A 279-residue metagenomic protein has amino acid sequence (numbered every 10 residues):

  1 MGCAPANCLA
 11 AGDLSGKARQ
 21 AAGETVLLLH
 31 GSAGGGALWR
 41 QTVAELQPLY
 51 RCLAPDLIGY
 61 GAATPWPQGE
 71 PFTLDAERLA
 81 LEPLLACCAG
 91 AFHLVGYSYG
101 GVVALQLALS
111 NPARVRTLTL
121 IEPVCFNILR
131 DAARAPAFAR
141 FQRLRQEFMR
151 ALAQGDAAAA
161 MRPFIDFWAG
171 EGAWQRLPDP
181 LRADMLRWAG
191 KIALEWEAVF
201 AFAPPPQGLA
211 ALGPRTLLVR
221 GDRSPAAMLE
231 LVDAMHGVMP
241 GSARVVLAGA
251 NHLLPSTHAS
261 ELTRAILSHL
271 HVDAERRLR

Functional and structural regions predicted by a protein language model:
M1-R19: A short loop-to-beta-strand scaffold at the N-terminal edge of the catalytic core in hydrolase folds
C3, A44, L53-V95, Y99 (+1 more regions): Active-site loop/oxyanion-hole signature of alpha/beta-hydrolase fold enzymes
L14-Q68, G90: Conserved HGGG/HGGXW glycine-rich cap/lid loop of the alpha/beta-hydrolase fold
D56-G61, V124, A250-N251: Short beta-to-alpha linker loops that shape the active-site pocket of alpha/beta-hydrolase fold enzymes
G90-L129, A133: Conserved hydrolase catalytic core segment
Q154-A193: Conserved alpha/beta-hydrolase catalytic His-Asp/Glu region
P180-G237, V246: Conserved serine/cysteine hydrolase catalytic core
L247-E261: Catalytic histidine-centered segment of alpha/beta-hydrolase-like enzymes
